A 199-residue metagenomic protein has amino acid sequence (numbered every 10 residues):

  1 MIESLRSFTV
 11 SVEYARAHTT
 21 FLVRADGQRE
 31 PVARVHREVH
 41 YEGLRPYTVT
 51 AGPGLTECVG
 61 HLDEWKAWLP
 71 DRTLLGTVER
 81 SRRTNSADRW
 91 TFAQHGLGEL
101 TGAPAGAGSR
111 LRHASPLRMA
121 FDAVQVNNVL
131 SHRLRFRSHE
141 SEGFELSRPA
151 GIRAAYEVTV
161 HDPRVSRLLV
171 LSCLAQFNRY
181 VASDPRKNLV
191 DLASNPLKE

Functional and structural regions predicted by a protein language model:
M1-P46, T73, R83-E199: Low-complexity or membrane-interfacial segments used for flexible interactions
L44-T84: Hydrophobic/aromatic-rich structural module bridging two neighboring secondary-structure elements via a short loop
